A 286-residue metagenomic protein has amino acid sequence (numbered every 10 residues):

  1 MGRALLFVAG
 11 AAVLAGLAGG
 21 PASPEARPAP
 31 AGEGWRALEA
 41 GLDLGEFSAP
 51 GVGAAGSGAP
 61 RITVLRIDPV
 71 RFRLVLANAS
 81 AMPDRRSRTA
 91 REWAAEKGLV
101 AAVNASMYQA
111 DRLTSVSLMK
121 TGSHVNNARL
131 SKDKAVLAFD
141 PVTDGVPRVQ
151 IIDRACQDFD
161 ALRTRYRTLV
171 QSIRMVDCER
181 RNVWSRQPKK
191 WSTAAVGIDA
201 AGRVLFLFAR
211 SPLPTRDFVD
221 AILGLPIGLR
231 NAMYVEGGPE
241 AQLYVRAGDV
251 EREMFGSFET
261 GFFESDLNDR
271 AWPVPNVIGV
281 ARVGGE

Functional and structural regions predicted by a protein language model:
M1-A4: Positively charged n-region of N-terminal signal peptides that target proteins for export
F7-G16: Bacterial N-terminal signal peptides
A18, S23-L130, L207: Zymogen propeptides
V64, V136, A195: Short, surface-exposed charged micro-motifs
A79-P83, I152-F159, F208-P212: Short, solvent-exposed aromatic-acidic interface loops
Y108-N182: Active-site-adjacent helix-turn-beta-strand microarchitecture at beta-sheet edges that either contains or buttresses
R112-S131, N182-T193, I198-N231, E240-E286: Conserved, well-ordered active-site substructure
